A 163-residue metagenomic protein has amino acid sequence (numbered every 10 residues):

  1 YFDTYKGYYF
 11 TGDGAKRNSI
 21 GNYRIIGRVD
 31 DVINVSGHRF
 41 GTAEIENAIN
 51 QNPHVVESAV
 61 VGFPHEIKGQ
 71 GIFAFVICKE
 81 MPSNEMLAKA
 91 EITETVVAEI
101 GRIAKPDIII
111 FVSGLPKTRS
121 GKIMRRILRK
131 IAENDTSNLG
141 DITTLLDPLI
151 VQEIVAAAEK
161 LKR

Functional and structural regions predicted by a protein language model:
T4-A104, I123, K130, T144-L146 (+1 more regions): AMP-binding/adenylate-forming catalytic core of the ANL superfamily
V29, R129-K130, N138, R163: Residue-level signature of transmembrane alpha-helix interfaces in integral membrane proteins
I67, A98-I123, D135-R163: AMP-binding/adenylate-forming catalytic domain of the ANL superfamily
